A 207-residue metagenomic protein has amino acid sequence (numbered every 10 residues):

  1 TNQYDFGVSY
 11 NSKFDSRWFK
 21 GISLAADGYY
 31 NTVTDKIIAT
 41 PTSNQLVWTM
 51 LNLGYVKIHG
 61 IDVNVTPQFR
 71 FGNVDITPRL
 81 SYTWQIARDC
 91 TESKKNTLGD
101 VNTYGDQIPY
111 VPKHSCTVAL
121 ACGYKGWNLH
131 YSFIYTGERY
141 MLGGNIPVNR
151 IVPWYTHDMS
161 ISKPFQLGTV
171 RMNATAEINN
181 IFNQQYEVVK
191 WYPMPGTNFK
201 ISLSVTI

Functional and structural regions predicted by a protein language model:
T1-Q3, G21-S23, G126, T156-D158 (+1 more regions): Active-site lining segments that contact anionic ligands and/or coordinate catalytic metals
N2-Y4, K57-I61, P112-C116, P153-H157 (+1 more regions): Residues that define the transmembrane beta-barrel architecture of outer-membrane proteins
G7-S9: Small/polar-residue-rich segments within soluble enzyme cores
N11-D15, T66-R70, S162-Q166: Short beta-turn/strand-loop junction motif enriched in small, turn-promoting residues
W18-V33, T49-R139, R171, F182: Gram-negative outer-membrane beta-barrel transporters
A39, I134-L142, R150-Y155, S160-I207: C-terminal beta-signal and adjacent terminal beta-strands/loops of Gram-negative outer-membrane beta-barrel proteins
L46: A short alpha->loop->secondary-structure connector
